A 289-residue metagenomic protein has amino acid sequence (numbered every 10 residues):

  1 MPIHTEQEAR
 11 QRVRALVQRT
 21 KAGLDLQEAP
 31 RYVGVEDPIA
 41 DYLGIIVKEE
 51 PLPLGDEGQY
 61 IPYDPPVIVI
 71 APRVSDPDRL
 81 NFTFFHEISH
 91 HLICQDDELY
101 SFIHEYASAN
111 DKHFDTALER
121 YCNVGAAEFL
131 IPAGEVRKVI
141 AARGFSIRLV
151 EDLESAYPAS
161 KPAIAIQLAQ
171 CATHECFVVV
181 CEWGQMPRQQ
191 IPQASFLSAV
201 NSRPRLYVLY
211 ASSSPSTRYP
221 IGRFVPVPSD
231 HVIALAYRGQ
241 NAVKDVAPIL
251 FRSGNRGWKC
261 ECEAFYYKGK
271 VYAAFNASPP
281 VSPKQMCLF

Functional and structural regions predicted by a protein language model:
M1-F289: Active-site hotspot residues in diverse enzymes, especially metal/ion-binding acidic/histidine motifs
